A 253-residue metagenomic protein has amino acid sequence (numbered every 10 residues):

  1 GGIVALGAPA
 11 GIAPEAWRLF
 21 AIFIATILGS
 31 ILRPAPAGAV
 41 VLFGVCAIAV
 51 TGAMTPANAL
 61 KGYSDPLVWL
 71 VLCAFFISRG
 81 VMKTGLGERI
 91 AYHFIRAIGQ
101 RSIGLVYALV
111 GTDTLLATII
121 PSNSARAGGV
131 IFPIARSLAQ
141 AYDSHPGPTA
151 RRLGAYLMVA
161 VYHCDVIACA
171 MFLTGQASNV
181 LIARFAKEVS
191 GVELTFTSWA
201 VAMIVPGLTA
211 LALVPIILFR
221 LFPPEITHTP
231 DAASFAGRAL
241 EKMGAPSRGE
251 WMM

Functional and structural regions predicted by a protein language model:
G1-A10, A25-S30, V68, E88-R96 (+1 more regions): Short juxtamembrane and helix-loop transition motifs at transmembrane-helix boundaries in membrane proteins
G1-V4, N123-A127, Y142-R248, M252: Juxtamembrane and boundary regions of transmembrane helices in multi-pass small-molecule transporters and channels
I3-V4, A25-G29, A47, T51 (+6 more regions): Alpha-helical membrane-inserting segments
A8, G38-P146: Membrane-embedded alpha-helical segments and adjacent helix-loop junctions characteristic of multi-pass solute
P9-W17, I24-L42, A59, L211-A212 (+2 more regions): Flexible hinge motifs at transmembrane-helix junctions and intramembrane kinks/re-entrant loops in multi-pass membrane
P14-L19, S64-V68, F94-G111, H145-V159 (+2 more regions): Membrane-interfacial loop-to-helix junctions in multi-pass transporters
I24, L42-C46, Y107, G111 (+3 more regions): Residue-level signature of the transmembrane alpha-helical core of multi-pass small-molecule transporters
I27-A35, T112-S122, H163-L173: Transmembrane alpha-helix interface/packing and boundary motifs in multi-pass membrane proteins, characterized by
